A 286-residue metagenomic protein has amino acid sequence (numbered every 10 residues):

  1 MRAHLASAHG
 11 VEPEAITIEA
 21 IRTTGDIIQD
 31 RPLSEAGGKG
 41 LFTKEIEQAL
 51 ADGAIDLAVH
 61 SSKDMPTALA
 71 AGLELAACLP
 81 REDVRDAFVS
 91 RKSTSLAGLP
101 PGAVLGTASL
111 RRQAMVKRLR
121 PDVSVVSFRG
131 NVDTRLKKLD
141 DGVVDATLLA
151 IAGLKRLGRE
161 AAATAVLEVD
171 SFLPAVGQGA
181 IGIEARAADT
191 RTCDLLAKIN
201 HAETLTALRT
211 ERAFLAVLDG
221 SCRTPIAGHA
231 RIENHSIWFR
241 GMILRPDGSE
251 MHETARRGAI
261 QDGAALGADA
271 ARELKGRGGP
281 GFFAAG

Functional and structural regions predicted by a protein language model:
M1-E35, T43, R118-G286: Small-molecule-sensing regulatory modules
G25-D30, A58, P66-L69: Short active-site-adjacent helix-start/loop capping segments
G40-G53: Short, well-structured alpha-helical segments in soluble
Q48, L96-A97, L136-K137: Alpha-helical segments flanking ligand/cofactor-binding loops in enzyme cores
A51-H60, D64, G142-A152: Alpha-to-beta junction loops
S62-M65, L69-V123: A conserved helix-loop-strand patch within extracytoplasmic ligand-binding domains of the periplasmic binding
